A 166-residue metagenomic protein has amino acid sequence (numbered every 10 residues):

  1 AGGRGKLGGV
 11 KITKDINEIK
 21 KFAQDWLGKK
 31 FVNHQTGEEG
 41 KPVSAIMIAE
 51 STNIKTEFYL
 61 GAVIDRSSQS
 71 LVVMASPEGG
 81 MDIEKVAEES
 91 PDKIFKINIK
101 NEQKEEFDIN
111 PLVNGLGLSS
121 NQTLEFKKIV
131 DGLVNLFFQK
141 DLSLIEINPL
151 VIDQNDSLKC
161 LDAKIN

Functional and structural regions predicted by a protein language model:
A1-R4: N-terminal glycine-rich anion-binding loops that anchor highly charged ligand groups
L7: Glycine-rich, positively charged N-terminal anion/phosphate-binding segment
V10-K11, V72-T123, K164-N166: ATP-dependent carboxylate/phosphate-activation module, predominantly the ATP-grasp catalytic core and closely related
T13-E89, I129, L133-L136, K140-N166: Phosphate-binding site of ATP-dependent enzymes
